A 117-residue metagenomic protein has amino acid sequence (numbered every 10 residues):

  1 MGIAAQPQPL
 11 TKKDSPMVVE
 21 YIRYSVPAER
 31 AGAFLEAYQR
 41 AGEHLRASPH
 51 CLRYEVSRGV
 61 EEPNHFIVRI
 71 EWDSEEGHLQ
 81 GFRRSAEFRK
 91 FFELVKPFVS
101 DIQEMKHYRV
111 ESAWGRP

Functional and structural regions predicted by a protein language model:
M1-G2, F34, Y38: Short, intrinsically disordered, low-complexity terminal segments
G2-V18, E55-I67, F92-P117: Glycine-rich beta-strand-turn "strand-cap" elements at beta-sheet edges
A5-Q8, G32, E87: Intrinsic disorder/low-complexity segments
V18-S25, E55-R83: Short, well-ordered beta-strand segments in beta-rich or mixed alpha/beta enzyme and ligand-binding folds
S25-L35: Short, surface-exposed ligand-recognition loops at beta-strand->loop->(often short) alpha-helix junctions that present
E29, R40, E61-P63, A86: Short alpha-helical
G32, E76-H78, A113-G115: Residue-level signal for secondary-structure boundary sites
R40-L52, E71-K106: An amphipathic, aromatic/His-enriched active-site/gating alpha helix that lines ligand/cofactor pockets
